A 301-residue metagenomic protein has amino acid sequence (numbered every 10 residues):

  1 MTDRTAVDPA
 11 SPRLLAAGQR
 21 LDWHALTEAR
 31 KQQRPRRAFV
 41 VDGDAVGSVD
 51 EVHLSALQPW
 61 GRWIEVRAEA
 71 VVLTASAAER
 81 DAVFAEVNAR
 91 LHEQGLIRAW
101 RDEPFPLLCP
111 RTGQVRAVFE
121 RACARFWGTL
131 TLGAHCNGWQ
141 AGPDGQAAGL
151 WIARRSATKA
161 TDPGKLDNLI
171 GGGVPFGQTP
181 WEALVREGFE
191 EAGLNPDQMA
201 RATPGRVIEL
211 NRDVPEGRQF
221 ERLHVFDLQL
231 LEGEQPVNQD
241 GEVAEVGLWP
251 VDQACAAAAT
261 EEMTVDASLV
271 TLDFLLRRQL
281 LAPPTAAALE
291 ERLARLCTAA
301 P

Functional and structural regions predicted by a protein language model:
M1-K165, G172-R186, L194-V237, V251 (+2 more regions): N-terminal leader/linker segments that precede catalytic domains of diphosphate-processing enzymes
L248: Short aromatic/basic micro-patch
